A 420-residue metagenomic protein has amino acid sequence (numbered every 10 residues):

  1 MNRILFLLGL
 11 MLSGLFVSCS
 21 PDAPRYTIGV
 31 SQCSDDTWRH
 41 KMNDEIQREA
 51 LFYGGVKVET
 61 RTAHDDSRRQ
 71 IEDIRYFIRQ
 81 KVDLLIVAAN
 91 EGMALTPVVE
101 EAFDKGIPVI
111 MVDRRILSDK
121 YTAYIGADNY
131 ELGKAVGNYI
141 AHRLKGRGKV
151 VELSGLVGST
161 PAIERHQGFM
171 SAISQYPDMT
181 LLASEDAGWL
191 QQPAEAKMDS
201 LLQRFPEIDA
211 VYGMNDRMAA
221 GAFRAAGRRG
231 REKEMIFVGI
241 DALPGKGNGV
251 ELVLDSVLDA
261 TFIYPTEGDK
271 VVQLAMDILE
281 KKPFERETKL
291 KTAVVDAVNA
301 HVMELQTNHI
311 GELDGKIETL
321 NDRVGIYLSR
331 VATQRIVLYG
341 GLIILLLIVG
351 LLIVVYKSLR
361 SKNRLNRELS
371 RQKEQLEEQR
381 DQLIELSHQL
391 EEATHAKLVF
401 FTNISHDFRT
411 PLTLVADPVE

Functional and structural regions predicted by a protein language model:
I28, Q32, I46, A135-D178 (+3 more regions): An alpha-beta-alpha
T60-T62, I116-Y139, E152-L156, S184 (+1 more regions): Short beta-strand elements at the ligand-binding edges of bilobed clamshell
Q70, I125-V150, P193-E195, P244-G249 (+1 more regions): Hydrophobic alpha-helical segments within soluble ligand-binding/sensing domains
L84-F103, F169, A183, A187-G247 (+1 more regions): Hydrophobic alpha-helical
G92-E131, H142, K149, L243-L252: Flexible loop/hinge segments that line or gate small-molecule binding clefts
V157, P161, A172-I173, G268-A332 (+2 more regions): Hinge/cleft segment of the Venus flytrap/periplasmic-binding protein
V324-Q372, L376-Q379, L386: Alpha-helical transmembrane signal-anchor helices
R371, Q375-E420: Primarily the dimerization/phosphotransfer
